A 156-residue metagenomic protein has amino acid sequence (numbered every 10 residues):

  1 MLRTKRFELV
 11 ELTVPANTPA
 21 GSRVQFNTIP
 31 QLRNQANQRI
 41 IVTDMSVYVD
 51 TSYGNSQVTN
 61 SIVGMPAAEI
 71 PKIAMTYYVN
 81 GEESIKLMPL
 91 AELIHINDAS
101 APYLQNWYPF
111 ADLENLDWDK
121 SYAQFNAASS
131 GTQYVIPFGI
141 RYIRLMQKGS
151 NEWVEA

Functional and structural regions predicted by a protein language model:
M1-A156: Beta-strand-centric surfaces of beta-sandwich/beta-rich domains
